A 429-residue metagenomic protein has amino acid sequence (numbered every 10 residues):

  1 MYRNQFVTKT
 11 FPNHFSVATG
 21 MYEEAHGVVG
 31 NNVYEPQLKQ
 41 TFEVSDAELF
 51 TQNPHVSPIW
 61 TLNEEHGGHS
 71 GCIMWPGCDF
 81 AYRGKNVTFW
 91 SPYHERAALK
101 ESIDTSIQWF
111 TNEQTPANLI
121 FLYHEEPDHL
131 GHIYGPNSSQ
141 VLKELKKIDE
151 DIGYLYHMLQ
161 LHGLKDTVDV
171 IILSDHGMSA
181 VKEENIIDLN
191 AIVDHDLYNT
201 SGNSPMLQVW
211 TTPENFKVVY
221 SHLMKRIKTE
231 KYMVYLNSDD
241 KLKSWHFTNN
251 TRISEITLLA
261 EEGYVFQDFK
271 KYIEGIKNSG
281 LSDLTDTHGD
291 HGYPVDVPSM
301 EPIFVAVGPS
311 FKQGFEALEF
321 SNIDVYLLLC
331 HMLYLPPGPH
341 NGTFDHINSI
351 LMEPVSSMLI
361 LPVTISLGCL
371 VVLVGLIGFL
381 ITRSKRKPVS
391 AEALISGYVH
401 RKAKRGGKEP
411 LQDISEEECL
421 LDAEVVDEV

Functional and structural regions predicted by a protein language model:
M1, S16-A18, T61, H69-M74 (+8 more regions): Structural recognition of the beta-strand scaffold that forms the well-ordered cores of secreted hydrolase catalytic
V7-T8, N13-G135: His/Asp/Glu-rich, glycine-adjacent segments that coordinate divalent cations and/or stabilize oxyanion chemistry on
A25, E65-G71, Q114-I120, L164-D169 (+3 more regions): Loop/turn elements at helix/coil->beta-strand transitions in domains of secreted/extracellular proteins
K147-N190: Metal-dependent active-site segment of extracytoplasmic phospho-/sulfohydrolases and closely related
D196, T200-E316, F320-L328: Active-site neighborhoods of enzymes that stabilize oxyanions during catalysis
L351-L370: Extracellular juxtamembrane-to-transmembrane boundary of type I single-pass membrane glycoproteins
C369-K387: Single-pass type I membrane-protein transmembrane alpha-helix
K387-V429: Cytosolic C-terminal tails of single-pass type I membrane
